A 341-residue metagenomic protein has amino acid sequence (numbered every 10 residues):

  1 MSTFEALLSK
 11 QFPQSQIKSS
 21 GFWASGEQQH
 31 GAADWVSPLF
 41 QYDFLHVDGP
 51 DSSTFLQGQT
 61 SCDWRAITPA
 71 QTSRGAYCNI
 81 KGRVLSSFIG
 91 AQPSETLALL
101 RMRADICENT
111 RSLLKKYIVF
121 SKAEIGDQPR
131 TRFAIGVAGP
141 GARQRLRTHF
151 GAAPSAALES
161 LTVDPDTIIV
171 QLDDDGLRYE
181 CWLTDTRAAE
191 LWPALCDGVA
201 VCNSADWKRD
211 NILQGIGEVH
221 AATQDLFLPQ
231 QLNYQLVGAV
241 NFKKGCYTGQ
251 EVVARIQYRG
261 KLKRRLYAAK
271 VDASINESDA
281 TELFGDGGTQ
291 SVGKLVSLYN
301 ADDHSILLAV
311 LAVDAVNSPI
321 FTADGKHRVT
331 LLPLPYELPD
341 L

Functional and structural regions predicted by a protein language model:
M1-L85, S94: Acidic, proline/glycine-enriched N-terminal capping motif
T3-L7, L232-V240, A254-L341: Glycine-rich, small/acidic residue-mixed loop/short-helix segments
S25-A32, G75-S87, I118-S121, S160-I168 (+1 more regions): Short amphipathic beta-strand starts and helix->beta connectors
W35-S37, D43-F44, I89-Q214: Acidic, low-complexity central loop/insert segments
N203-S204, D210-Y234: Short, conserved active-site entrance elements at the starts or edges of catalytic domains
Q250-E251: Structural motif
